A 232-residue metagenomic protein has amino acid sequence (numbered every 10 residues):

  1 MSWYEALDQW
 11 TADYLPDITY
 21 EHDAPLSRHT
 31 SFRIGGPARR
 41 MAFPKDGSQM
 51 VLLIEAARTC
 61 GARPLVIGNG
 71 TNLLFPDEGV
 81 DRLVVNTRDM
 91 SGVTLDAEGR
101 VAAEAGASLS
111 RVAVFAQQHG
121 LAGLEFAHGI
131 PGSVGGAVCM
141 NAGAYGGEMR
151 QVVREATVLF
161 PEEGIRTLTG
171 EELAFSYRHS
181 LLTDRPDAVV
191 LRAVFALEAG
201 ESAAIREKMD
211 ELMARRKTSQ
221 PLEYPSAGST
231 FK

Functional and structural regions predicted by a protein language model:
S2-V134: Anion-binding (especially nucleotide phosphate/pyrophosphate-binding) glycine-rich loop and adjoining beta-alpha core
E21-H22, R28-S31, L73, L159-F160 (+1 more regions): Phosphate/pyrophosphate- and phosphate-bearing ligand-binding catalytic cores of soluble enzymes
G35-G36, A42-G47, L74-G92, C139-G170 (+1 more regions): Structural signature of FAD isoalloxazine-binding scaffolds in flavoprotein oxidoreductases
L52, R111-F115, E155, R192 (+1 more regions): Alpha-helical scaffold segments in soluble metabolic enzymes
M90, R100, A107-L109, G129-P131 (+6 more regions): Short acidic/polar capping segments at secondary-structure boundaries
E98-G99, M149, V190, A214: Short, intrinsically disordered/low-complexity patches at protein termini and at juxtamembrane boundaries
A113-R154, F160, S226, T230-K232: A gly/ser-rich beta-alpha-beta helix-loop segment of oxidoreductase catalytic cores
